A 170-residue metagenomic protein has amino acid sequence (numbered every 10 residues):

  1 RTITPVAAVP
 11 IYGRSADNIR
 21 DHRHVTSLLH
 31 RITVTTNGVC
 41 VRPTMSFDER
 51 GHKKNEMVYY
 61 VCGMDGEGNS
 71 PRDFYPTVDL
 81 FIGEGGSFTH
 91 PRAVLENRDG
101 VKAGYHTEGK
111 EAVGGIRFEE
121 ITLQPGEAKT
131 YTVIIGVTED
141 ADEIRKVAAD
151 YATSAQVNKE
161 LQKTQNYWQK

Functional and structural regions predicted by a protein language model:
R1-I3, I121-E139: Short Pro-Gly-centered flexible turn/kink motifs
T2-G100, D142-Q169: Polysaccharide-binding surfaces and accessory modules of carbohydrate-active proteins
P5, V113-I116, Y131-G136, T164: Long, contiguous hydrophobic alpha-helical segments, chiefly transmembrane helices and signal peptides
A8, E119-T122, T132, Y167: Generic, well-ordered alpha-helical scaffold segments in large soluble proteins
N18-T26, T107-R117: Short beta-strand and strand-turn-strand segments in soluble, beta-rich domains
G104-H106, F118-L123: Beta-strand-rich interaction surfaces with strong enrichment in secreted/lumenal proteins
K110-A112, E127, N166-K170: Substrate-binding groove/exosite segments of carbohydrate-active enzymes
